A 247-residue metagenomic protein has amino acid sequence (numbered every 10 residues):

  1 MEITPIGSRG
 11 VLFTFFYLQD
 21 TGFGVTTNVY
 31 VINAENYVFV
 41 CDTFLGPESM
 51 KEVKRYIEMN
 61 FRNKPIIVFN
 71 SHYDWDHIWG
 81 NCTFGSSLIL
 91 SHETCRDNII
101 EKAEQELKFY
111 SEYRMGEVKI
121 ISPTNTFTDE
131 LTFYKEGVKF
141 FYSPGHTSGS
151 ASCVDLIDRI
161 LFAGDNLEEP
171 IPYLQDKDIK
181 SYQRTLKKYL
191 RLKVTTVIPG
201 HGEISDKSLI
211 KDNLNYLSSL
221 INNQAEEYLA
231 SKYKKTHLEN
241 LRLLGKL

Functional and structural regions predicted by a protein language model:
M1-F61, K119-R184: Catalytic core of the metallo-beta-lactamase
V40-T43, P65-D74, L90-E93, Y142-G145 (+2 more regions): Active-site neighborhood of phospho(di)ester-bond hydrolases with catalytic His/Asp-centered motifs
P47-E48, Y73-W79, R96-N98, S148-S150 (+2 more regions): Active-site environment of divalent metal-dependent phosphoester hydrolases
M50-K51, R55-T126, L220-E226: Active-site HxH/HxHxD metal-binding segment of metal-dependent hydrolases
N60, G80-S86, T132-K135, C153-D155 (+2 more regions): Alpha-helix C-terminal capping segments
D97-N98, L131-Y134, S231: A short acidic, often aromatic-flanked loop/helix-cap motif at beta-alpha or helix-coil junctions that lines enzyme
Q175-G200: An active-site-proximal "capping" alpha-helix that borders the catalytic cofactor pocket
L190-T196, I204-L247: Accessory terminal helices/loops
